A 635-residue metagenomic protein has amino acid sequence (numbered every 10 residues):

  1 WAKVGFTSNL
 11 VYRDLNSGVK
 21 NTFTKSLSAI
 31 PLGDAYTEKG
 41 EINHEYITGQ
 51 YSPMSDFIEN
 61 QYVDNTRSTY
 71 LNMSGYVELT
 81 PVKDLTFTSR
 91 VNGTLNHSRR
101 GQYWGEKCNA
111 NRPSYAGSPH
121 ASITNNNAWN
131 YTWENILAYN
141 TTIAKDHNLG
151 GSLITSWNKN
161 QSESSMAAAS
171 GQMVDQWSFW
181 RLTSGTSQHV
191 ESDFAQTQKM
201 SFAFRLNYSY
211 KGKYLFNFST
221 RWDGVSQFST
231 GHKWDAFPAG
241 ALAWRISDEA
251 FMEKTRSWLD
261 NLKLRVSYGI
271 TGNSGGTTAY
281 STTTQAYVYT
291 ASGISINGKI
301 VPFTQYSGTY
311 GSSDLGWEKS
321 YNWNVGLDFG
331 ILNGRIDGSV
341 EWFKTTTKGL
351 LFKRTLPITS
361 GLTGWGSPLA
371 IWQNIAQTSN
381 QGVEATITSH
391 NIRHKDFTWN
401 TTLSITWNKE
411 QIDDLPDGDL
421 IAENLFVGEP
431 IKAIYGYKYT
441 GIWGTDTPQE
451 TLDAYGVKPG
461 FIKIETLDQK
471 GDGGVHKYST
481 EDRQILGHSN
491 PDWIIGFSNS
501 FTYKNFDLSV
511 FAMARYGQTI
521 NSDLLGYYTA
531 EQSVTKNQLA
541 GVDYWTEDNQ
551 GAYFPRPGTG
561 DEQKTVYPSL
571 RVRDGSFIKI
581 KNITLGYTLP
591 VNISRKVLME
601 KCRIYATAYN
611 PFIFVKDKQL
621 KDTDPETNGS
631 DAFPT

Functional and structural regions predicted by a protein language model:
W1-F23, I47-W104, Y115-G436, K504 (+2 more regions): Extracellular/periplasmic, surface-exposed regions of secreted and cell-surface proteins
F23-S55: Acidic, glycine-rich flexible loop segments
T37-I42, E59-N60, A167-G171, V457-F461: Short acidic/polar alpha-helix capping motifs at helix-coil junctions
C108, I294, G298-G308, F343-I375 (+6 more regions): Surface-exposed, extracytoplasmic segments of Gram-negative outer-membrane nutrient-acquisition systems
F501: Short, structured surface segments that line ligand/substrate-binding pockets
